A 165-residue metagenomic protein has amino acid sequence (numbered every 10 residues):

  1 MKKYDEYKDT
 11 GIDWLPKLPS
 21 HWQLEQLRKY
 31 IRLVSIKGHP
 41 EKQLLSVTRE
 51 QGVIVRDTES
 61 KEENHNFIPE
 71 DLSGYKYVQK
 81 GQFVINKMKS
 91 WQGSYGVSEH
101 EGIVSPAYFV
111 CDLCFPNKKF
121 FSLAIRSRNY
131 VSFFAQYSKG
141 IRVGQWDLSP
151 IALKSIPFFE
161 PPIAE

Functional and structural regions predicted by a protein language model:
M1-K2: Intrinsically disordered, low-complexity and often Lys/Arg-enriched segments
E6-H39, S155, I163-E165: Non-catalytic DNA-recognition/assembly elements of restriction-modification systems
T10-G11, Q26-Q43, V47-K80: Sequence-specific dsDNA recognition surfaces
D13-K17, P69, F109-L113, S155-E160: Short, well-ordered beta-strand elements within core beta-sheets of diverse protein domains
Q23, G38-K42, F133, W146: Residue-level signal for secondary-structure boundary elements
V34, E99, E160: Residues that line or immediately flank small-molecule/substrate-binding pockets and catalytic motifs
Y75, K80-L153: A short beta-sheet element
